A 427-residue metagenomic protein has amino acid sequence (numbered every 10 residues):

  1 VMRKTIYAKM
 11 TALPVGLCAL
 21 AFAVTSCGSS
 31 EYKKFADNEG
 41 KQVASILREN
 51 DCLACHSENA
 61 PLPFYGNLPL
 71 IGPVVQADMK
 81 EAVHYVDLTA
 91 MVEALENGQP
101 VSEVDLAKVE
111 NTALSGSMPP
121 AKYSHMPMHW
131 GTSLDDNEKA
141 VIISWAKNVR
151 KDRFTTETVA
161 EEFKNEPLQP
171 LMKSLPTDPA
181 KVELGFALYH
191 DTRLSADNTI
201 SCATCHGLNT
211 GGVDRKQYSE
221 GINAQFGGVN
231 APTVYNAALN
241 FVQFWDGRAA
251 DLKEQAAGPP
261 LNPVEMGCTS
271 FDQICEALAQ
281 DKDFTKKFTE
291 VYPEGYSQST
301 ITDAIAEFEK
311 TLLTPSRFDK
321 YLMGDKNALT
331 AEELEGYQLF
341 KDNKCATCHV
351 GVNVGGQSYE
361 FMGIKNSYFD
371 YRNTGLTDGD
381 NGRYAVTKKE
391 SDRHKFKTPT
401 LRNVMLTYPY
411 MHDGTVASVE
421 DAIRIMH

Functional and structural regions predicted by a protein language model:
M2-E39, G116, A121-E183, G267-L334 (+2 more regions): Post-cleavage N-terminal segment of exported redox proteins
V15, V24, E49-C52, C202 (+1 more regions): Mature extracytoplasmic/luminal segments of secretory-pathway proteins
E39, V43, R48-D51, I71 (+14 more regions): Stable alpha-helical elements in mature extracytoplasmic
S45, A60-A90, E161-G258, K320-I425: Short glycine/threonine-rich turn/loop motifs
I46, P69, P100-E103, T132-N137 (+9 more regions): Soluble non-cytosolic domains of exported or imported proteins
N50-D51, H56-N59, M79, A113-S117 (+13 more regions): Sec/Tat-exported extracytoplasmic proteins
A60-Y65, V83-Q99, L106, N111-E138 (+3 more regions): Axial heme c-ligation environment in periplasmic c-type cytochrome domains
